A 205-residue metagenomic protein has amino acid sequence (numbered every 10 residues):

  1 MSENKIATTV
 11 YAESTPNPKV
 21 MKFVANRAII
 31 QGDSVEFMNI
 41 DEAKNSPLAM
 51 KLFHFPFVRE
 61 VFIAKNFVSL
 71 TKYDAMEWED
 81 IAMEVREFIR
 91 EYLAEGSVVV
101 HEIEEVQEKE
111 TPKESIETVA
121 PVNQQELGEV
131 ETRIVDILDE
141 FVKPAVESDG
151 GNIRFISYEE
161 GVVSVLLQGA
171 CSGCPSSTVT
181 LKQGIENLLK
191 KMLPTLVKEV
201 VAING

Functional and structural regions predicted by a protein language model:
S2-G205: Domain-level signature for proteins that mediate thiol-based redox and metal-cofactor handling
